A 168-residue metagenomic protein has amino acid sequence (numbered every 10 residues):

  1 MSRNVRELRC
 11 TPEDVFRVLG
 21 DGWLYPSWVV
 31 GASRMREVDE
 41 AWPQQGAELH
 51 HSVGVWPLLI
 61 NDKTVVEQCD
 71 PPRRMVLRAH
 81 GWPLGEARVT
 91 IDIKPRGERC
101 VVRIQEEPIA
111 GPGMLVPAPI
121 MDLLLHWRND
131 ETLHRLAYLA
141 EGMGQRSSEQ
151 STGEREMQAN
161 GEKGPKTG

Functional and structural regions predicted by a protein language model:
M1-Q44, Q158-G168: Hydrophobic ligand-binding cavity/cleft-lining segments
S2-R3, L59-K63, G85-T90: Short, surface-exposed coil-to-beta transition loops
V5-R9, R36, S52, V65 (+1 more regions): Generic structural detector for well-ordered beta-strands
R9-E13, E40-Q45, E67-P72, D92-V101: A short, structured loop/turn motif at beta-sheet edges
A47-G54, M75-W82: Short beta-strand segments that buttress and anchor functional surface loops
G54-I60, A110-G113: Short, cysteine-centered beta-strand-loop-beta hairpins and adjacent loop/turn segments enriched in charged/polar
R78-E131, Y138, S147-E149, G168: Beta-strand/loop substructures that line and gate deep hydrophobic ligand-binding cavities in soluble
G142-G164: Charged phosphate-binding loop/patch that engages nucleotide di/tri-phosphates or the phosphate backbone of nucleic
